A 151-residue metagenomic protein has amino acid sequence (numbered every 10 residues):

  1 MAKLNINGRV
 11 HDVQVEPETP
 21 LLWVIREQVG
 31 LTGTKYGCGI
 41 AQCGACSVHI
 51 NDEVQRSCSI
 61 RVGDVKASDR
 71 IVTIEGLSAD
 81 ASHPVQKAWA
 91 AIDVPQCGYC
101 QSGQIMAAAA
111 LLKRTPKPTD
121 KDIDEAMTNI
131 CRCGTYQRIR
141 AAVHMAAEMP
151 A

Functional and structural regions predicted by a protein language model:
M1-A151: Signature of N-terminal electron-transfer/Fe-S-associated modules in redox systems
